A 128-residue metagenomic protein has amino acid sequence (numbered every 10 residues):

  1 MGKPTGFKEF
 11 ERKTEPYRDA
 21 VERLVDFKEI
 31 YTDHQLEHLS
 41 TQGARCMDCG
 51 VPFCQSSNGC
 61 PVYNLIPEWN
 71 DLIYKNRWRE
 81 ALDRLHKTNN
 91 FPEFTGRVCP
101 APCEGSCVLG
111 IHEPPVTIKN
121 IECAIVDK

Functional and structural regions predicted by a protein language model:
M1-K128: Ferredoxin-type iron-sulfur electron-transfer modules and their immediate structural context
